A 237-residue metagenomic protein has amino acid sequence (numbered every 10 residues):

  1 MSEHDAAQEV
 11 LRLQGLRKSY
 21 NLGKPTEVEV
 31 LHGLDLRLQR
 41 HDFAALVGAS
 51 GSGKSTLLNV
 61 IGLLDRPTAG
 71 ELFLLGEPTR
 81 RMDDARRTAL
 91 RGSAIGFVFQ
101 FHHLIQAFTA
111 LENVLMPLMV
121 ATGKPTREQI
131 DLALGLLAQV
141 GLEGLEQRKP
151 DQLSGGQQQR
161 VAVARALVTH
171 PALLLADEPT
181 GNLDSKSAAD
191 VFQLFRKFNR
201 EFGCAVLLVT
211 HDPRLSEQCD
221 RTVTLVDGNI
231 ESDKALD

Functional and structural regions predicted by a protein language model:
M1-S19, S232-D237: ABC-family P-loop ATPase nucleotide-binding domain
E9-Q218, T222-L225: ABC family nucleotide-binding domain
Q152, N229, D237: Residue-level detector of flexible, active-site-proximal loop/helix-junction positions within diverse enzyme catalytic
T222-K234: H-loop (His-switch) and adjacent beta-strand-loop-beta switch element of ABC-type ATPase nucleotide-binding domains
